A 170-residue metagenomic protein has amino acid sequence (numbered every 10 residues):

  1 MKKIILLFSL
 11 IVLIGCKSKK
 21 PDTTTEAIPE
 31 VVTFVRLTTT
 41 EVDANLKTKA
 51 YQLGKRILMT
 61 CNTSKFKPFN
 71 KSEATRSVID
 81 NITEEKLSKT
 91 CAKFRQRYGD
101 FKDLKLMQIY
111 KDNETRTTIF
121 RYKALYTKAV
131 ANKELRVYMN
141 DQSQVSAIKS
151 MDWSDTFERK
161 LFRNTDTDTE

Functional and structural regions predicted by a protein language model:
M1-I4: Positively charged n-region of N-terminal signal peptides that target proteins for export
L6-I11: Hydrophobic alpha-helical targeting segments used for export or membrane insertion
I14-G15: C-terminal motif of bacterial Sec signal peptides marking the signal peptidase cleavage site
K19-T63: Short, low-complexity N-terminal intrinsically disordered segments enriched in polar/charged residues
V42-A44, N62, A92-F94, L106-I109 (+2 more regions): Short secondary-structure boundary micro-motifs
K67-R116: Short solvent-exposed beta->alpha transition segments
K111-E170: Exposed beta-sheet edge and beta->alpha loop/turn motif
